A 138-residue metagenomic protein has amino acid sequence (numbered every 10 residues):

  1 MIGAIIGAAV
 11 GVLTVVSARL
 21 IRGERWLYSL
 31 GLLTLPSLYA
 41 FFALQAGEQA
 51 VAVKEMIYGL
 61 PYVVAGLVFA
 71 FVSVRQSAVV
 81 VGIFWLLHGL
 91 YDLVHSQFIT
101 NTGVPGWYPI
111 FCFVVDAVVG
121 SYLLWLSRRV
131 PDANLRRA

Functional and structural regions predicted by a protein language model:
M1-A9, V51-L60, I110: Structural signature of hydrophobic alpha-helical transmembrane segments
I6-R22: N-terminal signal-anchor/start-transfer transmembrane helix
A8-V12, V64-V72, V114-W125: Hydrophobic cores of alpha-helical transmembrane segments in multi-pass inner/ER membrane proteins, independent
R19-E24, W125-A138: Membrane-interface capping segments at transmembrane-helix boundaries
L20-R25, L44-V53, R75, F98-G106: Membrane-interface helix caps and helix-loop-helix hairpins in membrane proteins
R25-T34, E55-G59, V79-L87: Cytoplasmic-side transmembrane-helix entry/capping segments in multi-pass membrane proteins
L32-L44, G66, G89-H95: Small-residue-rich segments of transmembrane alpha-helices in multi-pass membrane proteins, especially helix faces
G103-V115: Loop-to-transmembrane alpha-helix initiation sites
